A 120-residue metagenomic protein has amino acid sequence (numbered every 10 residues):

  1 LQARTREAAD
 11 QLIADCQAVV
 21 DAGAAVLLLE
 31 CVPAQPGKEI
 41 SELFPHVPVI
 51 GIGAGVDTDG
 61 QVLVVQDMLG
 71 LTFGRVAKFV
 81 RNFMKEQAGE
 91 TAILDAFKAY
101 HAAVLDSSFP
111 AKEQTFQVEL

Functional and structural regions predicted by a protein language model:
L1-L120: Alpha/beta enzyme core
